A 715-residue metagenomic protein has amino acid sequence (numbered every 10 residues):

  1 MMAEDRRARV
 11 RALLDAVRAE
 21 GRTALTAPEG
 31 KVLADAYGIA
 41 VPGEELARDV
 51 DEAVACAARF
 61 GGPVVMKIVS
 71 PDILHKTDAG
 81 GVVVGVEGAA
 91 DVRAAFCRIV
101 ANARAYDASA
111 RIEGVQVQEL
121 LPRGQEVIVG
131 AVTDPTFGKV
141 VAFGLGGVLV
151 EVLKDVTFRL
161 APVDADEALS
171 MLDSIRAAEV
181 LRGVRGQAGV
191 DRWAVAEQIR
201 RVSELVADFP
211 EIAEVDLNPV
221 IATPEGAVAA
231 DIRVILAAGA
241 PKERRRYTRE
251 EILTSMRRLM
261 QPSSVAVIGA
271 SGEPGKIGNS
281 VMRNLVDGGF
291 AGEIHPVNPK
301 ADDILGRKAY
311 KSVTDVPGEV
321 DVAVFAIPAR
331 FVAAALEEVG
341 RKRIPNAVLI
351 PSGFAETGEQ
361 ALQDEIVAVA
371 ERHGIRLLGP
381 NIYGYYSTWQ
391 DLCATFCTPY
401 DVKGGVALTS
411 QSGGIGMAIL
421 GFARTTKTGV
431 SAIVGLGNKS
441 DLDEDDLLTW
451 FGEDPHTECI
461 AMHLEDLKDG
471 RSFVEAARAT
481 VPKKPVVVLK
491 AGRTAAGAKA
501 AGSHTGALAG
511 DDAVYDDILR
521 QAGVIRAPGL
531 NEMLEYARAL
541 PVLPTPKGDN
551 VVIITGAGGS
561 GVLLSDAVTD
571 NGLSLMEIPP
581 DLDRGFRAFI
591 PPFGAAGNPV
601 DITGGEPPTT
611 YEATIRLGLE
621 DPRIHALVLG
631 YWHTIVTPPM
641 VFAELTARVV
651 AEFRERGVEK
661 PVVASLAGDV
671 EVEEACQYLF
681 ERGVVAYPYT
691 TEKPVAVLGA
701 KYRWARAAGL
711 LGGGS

Functional and structural regions predicted by a protein language model:
M1-S715: Catalytic-core regions of core metabolic enzymes, especially those transforming organic acids/acyl-group intermediates
